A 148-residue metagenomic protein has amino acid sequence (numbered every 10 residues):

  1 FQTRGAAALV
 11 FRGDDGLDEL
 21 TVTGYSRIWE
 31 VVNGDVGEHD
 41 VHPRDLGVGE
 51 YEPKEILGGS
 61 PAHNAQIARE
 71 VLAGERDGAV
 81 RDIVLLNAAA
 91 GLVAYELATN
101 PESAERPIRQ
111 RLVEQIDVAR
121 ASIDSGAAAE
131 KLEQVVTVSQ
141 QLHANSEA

Functional and structural regions predicted by a protein language model:
F1-A148: Glycine-rich anion-binding loops and their surrounding alpha/beta cores
